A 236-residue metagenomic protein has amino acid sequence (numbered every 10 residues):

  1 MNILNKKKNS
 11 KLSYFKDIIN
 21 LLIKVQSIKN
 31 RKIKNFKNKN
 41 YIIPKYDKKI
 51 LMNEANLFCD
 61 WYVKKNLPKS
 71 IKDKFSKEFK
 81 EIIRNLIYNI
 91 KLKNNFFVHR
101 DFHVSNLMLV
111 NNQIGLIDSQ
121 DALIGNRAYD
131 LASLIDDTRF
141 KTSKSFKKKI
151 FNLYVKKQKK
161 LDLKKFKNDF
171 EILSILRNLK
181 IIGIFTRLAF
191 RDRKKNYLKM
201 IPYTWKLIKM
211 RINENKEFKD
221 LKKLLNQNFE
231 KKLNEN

Functional and structural regions predicted by a protein language model:
M1-N53, K91: ATP-binding pocket architecture of kinase catalytic cores
M1-S13, I33, N66-I71, F140-T142 (+1 more regions): Short, polar/flexible loop-turn hinges at active-site or ligand-entry regions and domain interfaces
K11, F15-I18, L51, S76-F79 (+2 more regions): Hydrophobic packing residues in well-ordered alpha-helices of helical domains and bundles
V25-Q26, I83-L131, T138-S145: Active-site acidic catalytic loop and adjacent metal/ATP-binding pocket of ATP-dependent phosphoryl transfer enzymes
N30, I42, K49-I50, E54-F97 (+1 more regions): An alpha-helical support segment within catalytic cores of ATP-dependent transferases
N56-N66, R127-L161, I175-D192, T204-R211: Active-site activation/catalytic loop segments of kinase-like enzymes and analogous catalytic loops in related
L161-E171: Acidic, serine/threonine- and proline-rich low-complexity regulatory regions
G183-N236: ATP/Mg2+ or Mg2+-diphosphate-binding catalytic cores that bind nucleotide phosphates or diphosphates via glycine-rich
